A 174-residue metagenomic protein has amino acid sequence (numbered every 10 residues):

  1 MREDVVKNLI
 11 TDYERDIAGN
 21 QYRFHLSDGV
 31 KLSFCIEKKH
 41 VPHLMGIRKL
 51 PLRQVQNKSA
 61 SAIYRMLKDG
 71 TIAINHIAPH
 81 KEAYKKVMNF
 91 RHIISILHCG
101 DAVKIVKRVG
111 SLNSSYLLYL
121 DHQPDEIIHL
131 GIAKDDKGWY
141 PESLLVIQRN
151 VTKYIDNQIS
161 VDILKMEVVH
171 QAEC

Functional and structural regions predicted by a protein language model:
M1-Y116, C174: An acidic, glycine-rich, mixed-charge low-complexity segment common to nucleic-acid enzymes
K85-C174: Conserved binding-pocket/active-site segment within a compact domain
